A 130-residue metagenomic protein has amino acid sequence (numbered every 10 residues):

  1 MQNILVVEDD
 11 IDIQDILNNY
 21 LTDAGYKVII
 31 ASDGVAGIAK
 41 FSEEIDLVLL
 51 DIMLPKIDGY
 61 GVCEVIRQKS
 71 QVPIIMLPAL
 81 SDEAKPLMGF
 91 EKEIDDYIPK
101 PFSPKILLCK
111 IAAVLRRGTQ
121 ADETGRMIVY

Functional and structural regions predicted by a protein language model:
M1-T119: N-terminal/domain-start alpha-helical segments
G118-Y130: CheY-like receiver
